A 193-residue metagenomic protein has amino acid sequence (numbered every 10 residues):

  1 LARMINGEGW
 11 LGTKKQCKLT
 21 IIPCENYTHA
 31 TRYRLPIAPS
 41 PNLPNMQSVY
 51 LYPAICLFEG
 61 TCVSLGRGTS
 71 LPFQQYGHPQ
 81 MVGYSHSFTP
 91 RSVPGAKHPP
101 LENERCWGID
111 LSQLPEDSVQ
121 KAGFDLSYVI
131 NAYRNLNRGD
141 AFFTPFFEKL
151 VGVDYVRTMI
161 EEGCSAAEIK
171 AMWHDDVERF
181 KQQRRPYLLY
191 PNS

Functional and structural regions predicted by a protein language model:
L1-I55: Conserved anion/nucleotide-ligand pocket segment
M4-L11, E59-V63, Q75, V93-P100: Intrinsically disordered, low-complexity boundary segments flanking structured domains
M4-L11, L136, G163, Q183: Change "in soluble alpha/beta enzymes" to "in soluble alpha/beta proteins
K14-Q16, S70, C106: Extracytoplasmic
C24, L57-G60, L65-R67, G77-H78 (+5 more regions): Generic structural "secondary-structure junction" signal
Y33-H86: Active-site-lining helix/loop region of Rossmann-like oxidoreductase modules
P72, Y76-H174: Conserved functional hotspot residues or short segments at active or partner-binding sites across diverse domains
C164-S193: C-terminal regions of mature proteins
